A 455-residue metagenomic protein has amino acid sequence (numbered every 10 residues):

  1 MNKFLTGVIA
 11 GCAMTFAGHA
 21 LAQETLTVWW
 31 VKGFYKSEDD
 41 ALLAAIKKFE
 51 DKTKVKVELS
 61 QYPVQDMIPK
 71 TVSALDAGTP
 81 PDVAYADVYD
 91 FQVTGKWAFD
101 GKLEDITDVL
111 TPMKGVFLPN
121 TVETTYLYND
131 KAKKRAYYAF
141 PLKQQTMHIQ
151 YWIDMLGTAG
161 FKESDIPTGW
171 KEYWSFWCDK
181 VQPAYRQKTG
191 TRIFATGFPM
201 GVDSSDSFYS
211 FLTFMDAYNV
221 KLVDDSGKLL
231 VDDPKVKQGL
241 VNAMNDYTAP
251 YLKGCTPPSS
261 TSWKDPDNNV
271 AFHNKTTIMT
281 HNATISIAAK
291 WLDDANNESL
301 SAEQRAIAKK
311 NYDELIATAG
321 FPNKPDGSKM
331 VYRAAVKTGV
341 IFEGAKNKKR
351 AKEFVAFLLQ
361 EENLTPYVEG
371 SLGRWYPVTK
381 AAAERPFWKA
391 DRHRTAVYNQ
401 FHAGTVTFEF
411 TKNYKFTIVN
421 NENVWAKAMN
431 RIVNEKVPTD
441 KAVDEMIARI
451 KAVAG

Functional and structural regions predicted by a protein language model:
E24, A44-T124, G157-G160, D165 (+4 more regions): Extracytoplasmic "Venus flytrap"/periplasmic binding protein-like
T25, K47, K56-V57, G157 (+4 more regions): Conserved C-terminal helix/tail region of periplasmic/extracytoplasmic solute-binding proteins
L26-L43, Q145, S205, N413-T417: Extracytoplasmic "Venus flytrap"
Y89-H148, S207, N219, R305-F321: Hinge/lid segment of periplasmic solute-binding proteins
G95, I285-N311, K324-K427: C-terminal lobe and pocket-closing loops of periplasmic/extracytoplasmic Venus-flytrap solute-binding proteins
D105-N120, I166-T168, Y185, F194-V202 (+4 more regions): Short, solvent-exposed loop/beta-turn-alpha elements that line the ligand-binding surface or hinge of extracytoplasmic
N129-L142, M147, K171-L230: Extracytoplasmic/periplasmic solute-binding protein
W174-Q182, D225-T261, A317, F321: Glycine-centered hinge/linker elements that transmit conformational signals in sensory and ligand-binding systems
